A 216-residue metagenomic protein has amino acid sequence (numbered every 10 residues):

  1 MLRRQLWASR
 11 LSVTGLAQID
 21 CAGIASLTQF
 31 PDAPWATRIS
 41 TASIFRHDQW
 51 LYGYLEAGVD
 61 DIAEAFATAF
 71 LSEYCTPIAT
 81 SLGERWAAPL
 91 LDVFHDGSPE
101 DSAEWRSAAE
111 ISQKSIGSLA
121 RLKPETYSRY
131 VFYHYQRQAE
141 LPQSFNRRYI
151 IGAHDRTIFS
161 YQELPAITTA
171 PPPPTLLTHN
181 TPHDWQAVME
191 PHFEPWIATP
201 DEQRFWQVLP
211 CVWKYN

Functional and structural regions predicted by a protein language model:
M1-A22, E110-S128: Short glycine-/aliphatic-rich beta-strand segments at the starts of folded cytosolic domains
S9-V13, Y54-V59, A120-P124, Q162-A166: Short beta-strand-to-loop capping motifs
T14-R38, T126-R147: Short amphipathic alpha-helical segments
T28-Y52, E56, E140-I167: Short, glycine- and small/hydrophobic-rich beta-strand elements in well-ordered beta-sheets
D32-S40, A57-P89, S144-N146, P165-V208: An amphipathic, aromatic/His-enriched active-site/gating alpha helix that lines ligand/cofactor pockets
G83-R121: Surface-exposed beta-loop interaction hotspot
P99-E104, W196-N216: Acidic/histidine-enriched, glycine/proline-rich intrinsically disordered or flexible terminal extensions
S118, Y130, H134, S160: Hydrophobic pocket/interface hotspot
